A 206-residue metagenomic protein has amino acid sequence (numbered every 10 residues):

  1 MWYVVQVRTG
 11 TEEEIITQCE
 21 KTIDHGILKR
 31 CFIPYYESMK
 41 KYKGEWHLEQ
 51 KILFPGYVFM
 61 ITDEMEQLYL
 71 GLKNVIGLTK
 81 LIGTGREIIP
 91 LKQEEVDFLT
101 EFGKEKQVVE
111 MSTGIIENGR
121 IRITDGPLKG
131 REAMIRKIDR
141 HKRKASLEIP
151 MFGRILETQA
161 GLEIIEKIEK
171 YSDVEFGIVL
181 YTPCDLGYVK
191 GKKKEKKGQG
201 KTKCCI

Functional and structural regions predicted by a protein language model:
M1, E117, T124-E132: Short coil-to-beta-strand transition motifs
M1-R120, K142, S146-I206: Acidic-enriched and Gly/Ser
G126-L128, I138-R143: Short, conserved beta-turn/loop elements at beta-strand boundaries and strand-helix junctions
